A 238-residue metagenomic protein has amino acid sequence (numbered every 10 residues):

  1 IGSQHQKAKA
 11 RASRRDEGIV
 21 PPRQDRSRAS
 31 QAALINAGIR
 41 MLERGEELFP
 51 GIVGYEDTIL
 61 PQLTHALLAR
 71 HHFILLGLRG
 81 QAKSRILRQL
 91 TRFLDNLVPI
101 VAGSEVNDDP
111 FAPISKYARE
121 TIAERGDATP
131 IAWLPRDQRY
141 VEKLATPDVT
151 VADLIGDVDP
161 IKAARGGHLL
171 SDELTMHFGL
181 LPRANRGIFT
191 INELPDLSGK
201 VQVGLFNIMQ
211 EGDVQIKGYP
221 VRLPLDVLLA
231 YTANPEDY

Functional and structural regions predicted by a protein language model:
H5-Y238: Conserved ASCE/P-loop NTPase catalytic core
